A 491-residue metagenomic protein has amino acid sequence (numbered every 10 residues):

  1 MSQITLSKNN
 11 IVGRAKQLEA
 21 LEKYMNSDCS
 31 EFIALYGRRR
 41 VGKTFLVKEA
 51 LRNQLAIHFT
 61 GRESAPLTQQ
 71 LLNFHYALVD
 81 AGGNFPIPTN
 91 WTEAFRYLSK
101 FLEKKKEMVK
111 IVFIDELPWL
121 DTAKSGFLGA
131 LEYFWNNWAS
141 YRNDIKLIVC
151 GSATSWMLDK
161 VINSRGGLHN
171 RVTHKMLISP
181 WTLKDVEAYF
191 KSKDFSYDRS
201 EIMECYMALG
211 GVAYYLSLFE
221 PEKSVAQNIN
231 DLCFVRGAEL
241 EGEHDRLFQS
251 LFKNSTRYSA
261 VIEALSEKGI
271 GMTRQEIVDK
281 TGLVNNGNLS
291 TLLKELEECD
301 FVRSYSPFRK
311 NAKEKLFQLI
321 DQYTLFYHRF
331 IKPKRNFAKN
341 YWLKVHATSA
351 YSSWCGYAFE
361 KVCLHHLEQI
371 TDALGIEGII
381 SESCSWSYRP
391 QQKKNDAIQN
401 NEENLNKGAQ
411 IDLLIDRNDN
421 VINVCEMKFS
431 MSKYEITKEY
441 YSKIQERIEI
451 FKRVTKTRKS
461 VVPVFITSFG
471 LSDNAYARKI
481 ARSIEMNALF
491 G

Functional and structural regions predicted by a protein language model:
M1-S349, P463: Phosphate-binding site recognition
F308, K315-G491: A cross-kingdom feature that marks ATP-driven nucleic-acid transaction machinery
